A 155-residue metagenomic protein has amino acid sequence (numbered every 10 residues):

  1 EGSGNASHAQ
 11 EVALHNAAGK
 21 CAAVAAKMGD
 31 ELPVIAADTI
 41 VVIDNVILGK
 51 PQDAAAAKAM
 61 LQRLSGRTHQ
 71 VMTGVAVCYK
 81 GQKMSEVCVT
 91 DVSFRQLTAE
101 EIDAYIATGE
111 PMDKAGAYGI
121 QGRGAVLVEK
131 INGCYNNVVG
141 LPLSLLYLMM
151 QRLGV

Functional and structural regions predicted by a protein language model:
E1-S3: Conserved substrate/cofactor phosphate-moiety recognition/catalytic segment in nucleotide-dependent phosphotransferases
A6-V155: Anionic-ligand binding patches
